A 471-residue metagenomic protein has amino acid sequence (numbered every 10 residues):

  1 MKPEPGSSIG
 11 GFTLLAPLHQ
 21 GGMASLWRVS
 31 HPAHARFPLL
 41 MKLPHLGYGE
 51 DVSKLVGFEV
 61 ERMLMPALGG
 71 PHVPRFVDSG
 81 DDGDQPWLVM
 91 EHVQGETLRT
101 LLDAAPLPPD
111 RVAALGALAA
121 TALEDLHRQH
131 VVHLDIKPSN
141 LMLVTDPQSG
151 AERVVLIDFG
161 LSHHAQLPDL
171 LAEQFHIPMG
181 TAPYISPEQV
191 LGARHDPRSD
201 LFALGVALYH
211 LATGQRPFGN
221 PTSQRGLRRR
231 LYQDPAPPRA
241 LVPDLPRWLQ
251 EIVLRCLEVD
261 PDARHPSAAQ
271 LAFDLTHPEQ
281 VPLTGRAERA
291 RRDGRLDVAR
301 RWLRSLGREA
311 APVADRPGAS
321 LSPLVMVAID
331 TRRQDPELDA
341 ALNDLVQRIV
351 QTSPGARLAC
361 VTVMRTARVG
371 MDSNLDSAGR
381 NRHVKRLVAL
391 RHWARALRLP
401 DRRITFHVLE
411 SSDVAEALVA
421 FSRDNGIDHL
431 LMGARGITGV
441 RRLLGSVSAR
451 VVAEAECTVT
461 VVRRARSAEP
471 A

Functional and structural regions predicted by a protein language model:
H45-A67: AlphaC helix of the eukaryotic protein kinase fold
S79: Activation-segment/catalytic-loop signature of the eukaryotic protein kinase fold
G83-T97: Conserved short submotifs of the Hanks-type protein kinase catalytic core that shape the nucleotide-binding pocket
L115-G116: Activation segment signature within eukaryotic-like protein kinase domains
T121-V131: Protein kinase catalytic-loop region centered on the HRD/HxD motif
G318-S373: Small/aliphatic-rich secondary-structure junction motif
M432-E454, A468-P470: Glycine-rich, Arg-bearing micro-motifs that act as flexible, cationic patches
